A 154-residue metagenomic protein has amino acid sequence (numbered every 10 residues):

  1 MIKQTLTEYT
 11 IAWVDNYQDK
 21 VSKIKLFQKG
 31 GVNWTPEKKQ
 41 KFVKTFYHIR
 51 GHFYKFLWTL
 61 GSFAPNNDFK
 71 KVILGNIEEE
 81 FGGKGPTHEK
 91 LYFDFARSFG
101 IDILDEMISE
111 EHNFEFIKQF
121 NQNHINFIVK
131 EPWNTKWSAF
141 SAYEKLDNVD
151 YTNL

Functional and structural regions predicted by a protein language model:
M1-P36, D105: N-terminal entry module detector
T5-E8, A12, K71-L154: Active-site-proximal alpha-helical scaffolds that flank and shape metal-associated catalytic sites
D15-D19, K29, N33-A64, G83 (+1 more regions): Alpha-helical bundle segments that constitute or directly flank the non-heme di-iron/ferroxidase center
A64-P65, I103: Structural helix-adjacent loops and short alpha-helical linkers that scaffold large soluble proteins
N67-F69: Membrane-helix interface segments
